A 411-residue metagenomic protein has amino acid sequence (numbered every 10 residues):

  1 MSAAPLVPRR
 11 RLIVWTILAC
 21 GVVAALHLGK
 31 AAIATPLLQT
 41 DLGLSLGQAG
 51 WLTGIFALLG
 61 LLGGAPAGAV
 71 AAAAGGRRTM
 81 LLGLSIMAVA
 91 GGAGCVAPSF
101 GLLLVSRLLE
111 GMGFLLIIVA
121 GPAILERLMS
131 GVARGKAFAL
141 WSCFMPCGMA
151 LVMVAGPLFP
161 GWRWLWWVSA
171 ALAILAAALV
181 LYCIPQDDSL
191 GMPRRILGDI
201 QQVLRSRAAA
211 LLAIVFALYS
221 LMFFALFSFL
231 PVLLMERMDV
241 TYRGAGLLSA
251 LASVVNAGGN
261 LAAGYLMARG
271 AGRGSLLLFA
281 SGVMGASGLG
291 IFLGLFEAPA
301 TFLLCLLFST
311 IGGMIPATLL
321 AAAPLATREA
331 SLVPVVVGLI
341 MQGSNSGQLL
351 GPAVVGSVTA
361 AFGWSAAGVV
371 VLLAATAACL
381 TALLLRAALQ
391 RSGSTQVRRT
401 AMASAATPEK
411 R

Functional and structural regions predicted by a protein language model:
S2-V7, I184-A213: Juxtamembrane intracellular "pre-TM" segments in multi-pass secondary transporters
A31-A32, A208-S253, A257-N260: Extracytoplasmic gate region of multi-pass secondary transporters
G43, G75, V96-L102, D239 (+1 more regions): Helix-breaking motifs and short loop linkers at transmembrane-helix boundaries and internal kinks in secondary membrane
G63-G75, N260-G272: Helix-to-loop junctions at the C-terminal end of transmembrane segments in multipass secondary transporters
F100, S106-F144: Cytoplasmic helix-loop-helix junction between adjacent transmembrane helices in 12-TM secondary transporters
G131, K136-I184, F229: Helix-loop-helix hairpin linking two adjacent transmembrane segments in secondary transporters
R273-L319: C-terminal transmembrane helical hairpin of 12-TM major facilitator-type secondary transporters
T327-W364: A late C-terminal transmembrane helix in Major Facilitator Superfamily
